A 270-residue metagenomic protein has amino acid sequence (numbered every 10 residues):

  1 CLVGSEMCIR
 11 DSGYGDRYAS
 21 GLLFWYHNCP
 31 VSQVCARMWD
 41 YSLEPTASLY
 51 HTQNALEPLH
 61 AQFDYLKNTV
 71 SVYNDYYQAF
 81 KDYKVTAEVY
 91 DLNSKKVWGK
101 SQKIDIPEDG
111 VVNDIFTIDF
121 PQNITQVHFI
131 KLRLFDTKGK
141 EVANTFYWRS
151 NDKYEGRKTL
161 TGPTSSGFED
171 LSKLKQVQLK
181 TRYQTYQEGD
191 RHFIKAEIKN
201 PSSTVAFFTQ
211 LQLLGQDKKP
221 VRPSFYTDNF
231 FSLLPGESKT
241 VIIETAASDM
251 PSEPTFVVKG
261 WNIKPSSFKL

Functional and structural regions predicted by a protein language model:
C1-I9: Single conserved hydrophobic/aromatic residue that forms the stacking wall/gate of nucleotide- or nucleobase-binding
R10-P45, S71: Aromatic/acidic polysaccharide-binding cleft in carbohydrate-active enzymes
E44-Y76, S94, N151-D190: Low-complexity, acidic Ser/Thr/Pro/Gly-rich terminal tails and inter-domain linkers that flank the onset of structured
N68-N74, F116-T117, I130-L134, I194-N200 (+1 more regions): Buried hydrophobic-core signal for structured, non-transmembrane domains
Y76-N93, P201-P220, K259-W261: Short acidic, flexible loop segments centered on an aromatic residue
Y83-T125, P220-S248: Intrinsically disordered, low-complexity Pro/Gly/Ser/Thr-rich segments with frequent PxxP/GP/PP motifs and embedded
I118-E169, E244-L270: Terminal connector regions
K175-F231, I242-E244: C-terminal accessory/binding modules appended to enzymatic or scaffolding proteins
